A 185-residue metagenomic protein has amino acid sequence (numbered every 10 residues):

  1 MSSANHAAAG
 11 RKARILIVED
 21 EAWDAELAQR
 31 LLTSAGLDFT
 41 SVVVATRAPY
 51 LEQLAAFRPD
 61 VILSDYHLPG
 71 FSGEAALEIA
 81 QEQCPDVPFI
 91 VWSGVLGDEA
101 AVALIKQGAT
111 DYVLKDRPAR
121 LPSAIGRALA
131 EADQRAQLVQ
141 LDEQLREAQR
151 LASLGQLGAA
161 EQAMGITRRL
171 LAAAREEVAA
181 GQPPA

Functional and structural regions predicted by a protein language model:
M1-H6: Intrinsically disordered or compositionally simple regulatory linkers and C-terminal tails in signal-transduction
A8-A13, D20-L37, L51-R135: N-terminal membrane insertion elements
S41-A48: Conserved Asp/Asn-Gly motif in the active-site loop of CheY-like receiver
V87, R135, V139, A152 (+1 more regions): Short, polar/charged, Gly/Pro-enriched helix-capping and turn/loop motifs at alpha-helix termini and inter-helix linkers
P118, E147-R150, T167, P183-A185: The cytosolic transmitter module of two-component sensor histidine kinases
Q137-M164: Conserved HAMP-HisKA connector
A163-A185: Histidine phosphotransfer helical core of two-component systems
